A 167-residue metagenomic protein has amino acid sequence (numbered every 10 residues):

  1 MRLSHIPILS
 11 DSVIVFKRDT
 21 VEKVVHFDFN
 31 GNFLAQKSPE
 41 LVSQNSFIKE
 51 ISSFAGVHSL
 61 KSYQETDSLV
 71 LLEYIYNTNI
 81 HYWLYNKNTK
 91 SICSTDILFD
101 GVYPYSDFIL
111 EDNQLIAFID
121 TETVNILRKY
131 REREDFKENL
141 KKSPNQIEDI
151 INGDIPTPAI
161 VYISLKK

Functional and structural regions predicted by a protein language model:
M1-V15, A55-N77, S106-K129, D135 (+1 more regions): Short beta-strand elements that form the blades of beta-propeller/WD-repeat-like and other beta-sheet-rich scaffold
S10-I14, I80-K90, I150-L165: Beta-propeller blade signature
E22-V57, N79-Q114, I119-D120, V124-L127: Conserved blade-ending motifs and adjacent loop-strand segments that build the rim/top face of beta-propeller domains
K49-S52, S62-Y63, T95, K137-K142: A short linear-motif detector with a strong N-terminal bias
L127-K167: C-terminal functional modules
